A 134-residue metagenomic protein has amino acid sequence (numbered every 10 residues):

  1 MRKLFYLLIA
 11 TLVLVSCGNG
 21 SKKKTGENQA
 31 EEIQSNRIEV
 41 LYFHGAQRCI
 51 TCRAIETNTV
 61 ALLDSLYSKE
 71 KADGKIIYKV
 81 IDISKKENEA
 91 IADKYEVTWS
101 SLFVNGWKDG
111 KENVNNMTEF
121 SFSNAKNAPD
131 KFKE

Functional and structural regions predicted by a protein language model:
R2-L8: Sec-dependent signal peptide recognition, specifically the positively charged N-region followed immediately by
V13-S16: C-terminal motif of bacterial Sec signal peptides marking the signal peptidase cleavage site
G18-R37: Sec-dependent signal peptide cleavage junction
I33-S65: Local sequence-structure signature of Cys/Sec-based thiol-disulfide redox active-site neighborhoods
E56, V60-L63, E89, P129 (+1 more regions): Extracytoplasmic/secreted envelope proteins and their assembly/folding machinery, especially bacterial periplasmic
K71-E87: Thiol-based oxidoreductase modules, predominantly thioredoxin-like and allied folds used for disulfide exchange
A92-W107: Structural micro-motif
V104-E134: Non-catalytic, surface beta->alpha helical segment in thiol-disulfide oxidoreductase systems
